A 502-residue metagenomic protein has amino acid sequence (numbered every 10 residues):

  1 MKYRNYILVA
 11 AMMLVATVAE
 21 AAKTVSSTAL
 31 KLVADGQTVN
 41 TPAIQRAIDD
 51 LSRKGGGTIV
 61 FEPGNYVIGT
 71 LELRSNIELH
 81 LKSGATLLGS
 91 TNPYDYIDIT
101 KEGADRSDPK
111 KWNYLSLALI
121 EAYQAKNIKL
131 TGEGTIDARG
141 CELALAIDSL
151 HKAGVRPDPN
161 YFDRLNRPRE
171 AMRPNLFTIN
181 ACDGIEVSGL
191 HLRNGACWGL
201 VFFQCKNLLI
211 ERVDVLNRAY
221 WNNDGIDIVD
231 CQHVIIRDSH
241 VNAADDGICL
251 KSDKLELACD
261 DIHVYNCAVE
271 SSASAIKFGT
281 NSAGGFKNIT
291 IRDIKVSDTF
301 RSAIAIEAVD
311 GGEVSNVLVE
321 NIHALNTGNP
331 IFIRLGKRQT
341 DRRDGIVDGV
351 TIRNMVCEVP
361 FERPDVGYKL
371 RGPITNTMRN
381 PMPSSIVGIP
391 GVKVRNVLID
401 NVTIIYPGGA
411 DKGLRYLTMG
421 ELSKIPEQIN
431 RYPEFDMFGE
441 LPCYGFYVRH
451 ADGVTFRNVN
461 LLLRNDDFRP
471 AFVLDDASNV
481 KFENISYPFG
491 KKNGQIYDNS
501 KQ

Functional and structural regions predicted by a protein language model:
M1-T24: Bacterial Sec-dependent N-terminal signal peptides
E20-Q502: Extracellular/periplasmic carbohydrate-active domains that bind, remodel, or depolymerize complex polysaccharides
